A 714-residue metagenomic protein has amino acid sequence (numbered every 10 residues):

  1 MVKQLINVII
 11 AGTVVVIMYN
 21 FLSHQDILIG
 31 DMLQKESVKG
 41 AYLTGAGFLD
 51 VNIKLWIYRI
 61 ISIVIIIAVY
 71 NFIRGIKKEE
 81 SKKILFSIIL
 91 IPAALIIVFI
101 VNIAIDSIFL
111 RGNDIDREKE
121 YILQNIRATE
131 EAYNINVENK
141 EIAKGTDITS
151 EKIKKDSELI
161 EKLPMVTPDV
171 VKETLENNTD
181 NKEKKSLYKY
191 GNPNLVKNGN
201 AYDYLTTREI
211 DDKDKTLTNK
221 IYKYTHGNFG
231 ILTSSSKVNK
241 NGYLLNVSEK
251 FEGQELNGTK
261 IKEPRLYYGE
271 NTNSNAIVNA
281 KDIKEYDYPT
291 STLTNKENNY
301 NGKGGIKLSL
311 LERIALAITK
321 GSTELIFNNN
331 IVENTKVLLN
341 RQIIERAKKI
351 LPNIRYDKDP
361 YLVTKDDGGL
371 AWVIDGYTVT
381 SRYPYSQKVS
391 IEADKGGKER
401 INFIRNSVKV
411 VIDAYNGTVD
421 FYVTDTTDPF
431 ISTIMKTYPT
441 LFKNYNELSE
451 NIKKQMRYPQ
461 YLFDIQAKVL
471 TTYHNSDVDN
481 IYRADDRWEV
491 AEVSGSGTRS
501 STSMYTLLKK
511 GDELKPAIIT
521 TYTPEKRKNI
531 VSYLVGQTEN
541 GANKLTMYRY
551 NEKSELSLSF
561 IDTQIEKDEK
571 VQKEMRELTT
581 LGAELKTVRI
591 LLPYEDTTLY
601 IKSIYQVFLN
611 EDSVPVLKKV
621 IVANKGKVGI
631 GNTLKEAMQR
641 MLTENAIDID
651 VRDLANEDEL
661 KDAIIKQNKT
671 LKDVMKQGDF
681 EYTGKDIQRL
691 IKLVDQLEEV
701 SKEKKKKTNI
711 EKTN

Functional and structural regions predicted by a protein language model:
M1-Q677, E681-E711: Soluble extracytoplasmic regions of secretory-pathway and membrane proteins
